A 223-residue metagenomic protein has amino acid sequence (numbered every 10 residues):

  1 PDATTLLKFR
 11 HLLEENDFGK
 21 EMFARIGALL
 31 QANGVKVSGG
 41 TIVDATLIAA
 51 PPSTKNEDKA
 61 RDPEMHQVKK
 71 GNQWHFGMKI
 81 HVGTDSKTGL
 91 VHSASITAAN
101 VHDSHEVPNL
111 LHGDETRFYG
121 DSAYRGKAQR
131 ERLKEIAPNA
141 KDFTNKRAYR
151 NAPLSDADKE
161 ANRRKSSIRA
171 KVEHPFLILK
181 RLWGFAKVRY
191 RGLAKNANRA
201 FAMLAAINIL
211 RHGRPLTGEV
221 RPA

Functional and structural regions predicted by a protein language model:
P1-N139, N145, F201-I207, G213 (+1 more regions): Polybasic low-complexity intrinsically disordered regions
H112, T116-R117, S122-N198: Helix-centered, glycine/charged polyanion-binding patches within enzymatic domains that contact phosphate-containing
L182, A186, G213-A223: A short, flexible helix-boundary coil/loop motif
